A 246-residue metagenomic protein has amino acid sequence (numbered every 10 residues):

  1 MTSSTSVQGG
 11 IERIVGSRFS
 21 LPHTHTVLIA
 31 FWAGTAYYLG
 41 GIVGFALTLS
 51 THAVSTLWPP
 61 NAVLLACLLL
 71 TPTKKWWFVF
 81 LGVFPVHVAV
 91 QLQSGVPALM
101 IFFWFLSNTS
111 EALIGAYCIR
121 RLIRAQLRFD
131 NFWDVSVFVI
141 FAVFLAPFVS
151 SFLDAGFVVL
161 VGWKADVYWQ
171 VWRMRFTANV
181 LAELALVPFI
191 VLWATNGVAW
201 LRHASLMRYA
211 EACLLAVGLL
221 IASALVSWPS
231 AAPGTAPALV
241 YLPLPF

Functional and structural regions predicted by a protein language model:
T2-T56, V63-K164, V187-P237, P245-F246: Short helix-perturbing small/polar motifs within transmembrane alpha-helices
F138, Y168-A182: Short aromatic-rich membrane-water interface segments that cap or initiate transmembrane helices in multi-pass membrane
V240: A C-terminal functional module that forms or caps the active site or interfaces directly with catalytic machinery
